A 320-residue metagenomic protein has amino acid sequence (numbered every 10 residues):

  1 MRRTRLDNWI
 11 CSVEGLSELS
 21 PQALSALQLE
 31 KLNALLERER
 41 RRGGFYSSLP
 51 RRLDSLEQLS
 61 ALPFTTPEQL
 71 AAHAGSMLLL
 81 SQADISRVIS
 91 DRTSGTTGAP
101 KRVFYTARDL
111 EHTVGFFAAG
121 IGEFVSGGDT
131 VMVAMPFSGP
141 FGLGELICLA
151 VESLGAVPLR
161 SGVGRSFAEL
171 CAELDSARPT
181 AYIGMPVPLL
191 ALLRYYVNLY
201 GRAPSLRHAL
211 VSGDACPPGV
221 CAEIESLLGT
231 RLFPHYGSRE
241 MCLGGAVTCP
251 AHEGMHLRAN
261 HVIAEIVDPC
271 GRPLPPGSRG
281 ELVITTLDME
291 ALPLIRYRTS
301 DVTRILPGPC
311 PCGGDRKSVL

Functional and structural regions predicted by a protein language model:
M1-A23, L27-E30, A34-L35, V157-L320: Active-site glycine/GP-rich loop and adjacent strand/helix microenvironment that borders small-molecule binding pockets
M1-R92, G98-H112, A119, C270: Nucleotide 5′-phosphate-binding alpha/beta core
R87, L110, P136-G139, V187-P188: Short glycine-enriched loops at secondary-structure junctions
T97-H112, C148-P158, P179-I183: Acidic/glycine-enriched edge-of-secondary-structure segments
G98-Y105, G128-M135, E173-L174: Short acidic, glycine/Ser/Thr-rich loop/turn "cap" segments at secondary-structure junctions
L110, G139-F141, P217, L292: Alpha-helix N-cap/loop-to-helix initiation residues
V114-T130, S166-R178: Conserved ATP-dependent adenylate/AMP-binding module captured primarily in the ANL superfamily
I121-S153, S161: Conserved AMP-binding loop of ANL adenylate-forming enzymes
